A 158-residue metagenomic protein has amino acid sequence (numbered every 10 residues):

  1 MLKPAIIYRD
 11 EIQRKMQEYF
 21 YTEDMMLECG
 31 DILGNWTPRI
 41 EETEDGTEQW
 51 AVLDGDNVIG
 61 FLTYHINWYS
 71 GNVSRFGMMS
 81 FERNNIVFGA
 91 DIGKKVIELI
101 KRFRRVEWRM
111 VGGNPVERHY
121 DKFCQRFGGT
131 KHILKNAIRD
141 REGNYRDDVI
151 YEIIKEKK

Functional and structural regions predicted by a protein language model:
M1-P38, K157-K158: A short, well-structured alpha-helix characteristic of acyl/acetyltransferase catalytic modules
L27-V73, M79-N85: Acetyl-CoA-dependent GNAT
T47, R102-R105: Short, high-confidence coil segments that cap the C-terminus of an alpha-helix and link into the following beta-strand
T47, R146-I150: Short hydrophobic/aromatic beta-strand or adjacent loop that forms the aromatic wall/cage of a ligand/substrate-binding
N72-S74, D147-D148: Residues on conserved beta-strands of the protein kinase catalytic domain
N84-K101, E117-R118: Conserved acetyl-CoA-binding loop-helix of GNAT-fold acetyltransferases
E107-Q125, I138-R139: Conserved beta-strand-loop-alpha-helix junction that forms the acyl-donor binding cleft
Q125-R146: Conserved catalytic-core motifs of GNAT/GCN5-like acyltransferases
